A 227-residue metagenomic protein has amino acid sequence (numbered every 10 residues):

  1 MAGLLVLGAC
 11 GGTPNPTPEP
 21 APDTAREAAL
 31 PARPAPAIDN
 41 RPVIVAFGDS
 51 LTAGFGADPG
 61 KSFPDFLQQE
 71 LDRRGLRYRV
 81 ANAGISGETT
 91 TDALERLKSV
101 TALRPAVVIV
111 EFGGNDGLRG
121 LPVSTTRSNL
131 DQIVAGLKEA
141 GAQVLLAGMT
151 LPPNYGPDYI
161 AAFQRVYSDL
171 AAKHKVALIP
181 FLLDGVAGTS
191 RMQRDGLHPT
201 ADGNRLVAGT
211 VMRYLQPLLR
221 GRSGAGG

Functional and structural regions predicted by a protein language model:
M1-G8: Sec-dependent bacterial lipoprotein signal peptides
V6, R79-A81, L145: Conserved Rossmann-like nucleotide-binding pocket used by diverse enzymes that bind dinucleotide cofactors
C10-P14: Bacterial signal peptide processing site
E19-S86, R96-R104: Serine-esterase "nucleophile elbow" of acetyl-processing enzymes
L76, D92-G227: Alpha-helical cap/lid subdomain in secreted, periplasmic, or secretory-pathway luminal O-acyl-processing enzymes
G87-T91: Acidic-and-aromatic substrate-binding clefts and catalytic sites of carbohydrate-active enzymes
